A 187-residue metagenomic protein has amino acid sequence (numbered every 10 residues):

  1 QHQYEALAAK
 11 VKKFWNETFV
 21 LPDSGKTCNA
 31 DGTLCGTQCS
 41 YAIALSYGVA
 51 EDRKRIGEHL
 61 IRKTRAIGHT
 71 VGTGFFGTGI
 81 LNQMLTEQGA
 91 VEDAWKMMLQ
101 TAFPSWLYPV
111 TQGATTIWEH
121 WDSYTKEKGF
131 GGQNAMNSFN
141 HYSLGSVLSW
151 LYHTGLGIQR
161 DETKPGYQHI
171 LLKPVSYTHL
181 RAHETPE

Functional and structural regions predicted by a protein language model:
Q1: Conserved, charged catalytic cores of large soluble enzymes
Y4-W15: Short amphipathic alpha-helical coiled-coil/interface segments
T18-Y177: C-terminal capping/lid segments that line or modulate ligand- or cofactor-binding pockets
H179-E187: Single conserved hydrophobic/aromatic residue that forms the stacking wall/gate of nucleotide- or nucleobase-binding
